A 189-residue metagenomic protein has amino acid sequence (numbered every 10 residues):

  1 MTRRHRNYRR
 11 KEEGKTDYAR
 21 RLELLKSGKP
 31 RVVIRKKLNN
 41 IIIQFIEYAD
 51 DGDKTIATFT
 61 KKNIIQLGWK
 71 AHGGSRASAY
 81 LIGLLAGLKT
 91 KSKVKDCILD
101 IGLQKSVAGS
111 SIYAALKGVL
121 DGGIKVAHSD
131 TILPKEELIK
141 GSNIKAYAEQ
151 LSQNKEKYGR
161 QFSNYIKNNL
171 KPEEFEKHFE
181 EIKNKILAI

Functional and structural regions predicted by a protein language model:
M1-I189: Ribosome-associated RNA-binding proteins
